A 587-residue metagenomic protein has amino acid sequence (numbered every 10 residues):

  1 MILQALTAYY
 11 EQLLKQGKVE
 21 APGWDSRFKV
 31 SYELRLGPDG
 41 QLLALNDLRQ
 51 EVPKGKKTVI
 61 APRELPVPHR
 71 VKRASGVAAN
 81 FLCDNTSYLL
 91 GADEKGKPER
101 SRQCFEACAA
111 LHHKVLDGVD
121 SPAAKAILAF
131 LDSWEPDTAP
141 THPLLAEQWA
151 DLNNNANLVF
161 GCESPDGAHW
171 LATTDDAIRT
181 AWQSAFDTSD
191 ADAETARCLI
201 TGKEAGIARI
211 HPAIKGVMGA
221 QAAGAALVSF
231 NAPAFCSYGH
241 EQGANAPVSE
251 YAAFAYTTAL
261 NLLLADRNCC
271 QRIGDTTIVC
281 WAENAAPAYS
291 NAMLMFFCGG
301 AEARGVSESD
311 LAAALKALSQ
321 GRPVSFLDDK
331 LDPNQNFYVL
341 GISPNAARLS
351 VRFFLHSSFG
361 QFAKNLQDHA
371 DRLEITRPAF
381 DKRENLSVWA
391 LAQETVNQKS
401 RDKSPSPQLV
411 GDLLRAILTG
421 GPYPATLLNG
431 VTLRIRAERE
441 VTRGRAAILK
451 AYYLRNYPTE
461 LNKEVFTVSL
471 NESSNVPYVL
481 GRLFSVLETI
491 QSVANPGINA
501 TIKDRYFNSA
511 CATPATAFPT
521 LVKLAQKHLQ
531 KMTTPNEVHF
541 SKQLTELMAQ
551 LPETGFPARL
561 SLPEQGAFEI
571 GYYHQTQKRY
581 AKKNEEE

Functional and structural regions predicted by a protein language model:
M1-D190, F235-E587: Conserved phosphate-interacting/catalytic interface
D190-A196: Short metal-coordination and nucleic-acid-contact micro-motifs, chiefly zinc-binding Cys/His arrays
T201-E204: Short Cys/His-rich metal-coordination motifs, predominantly Zn2+-binding knuckles/fingers
I207-H211, N268-C269: Short, solvent-exposed secondary-structure capping/transition elements
R209-N245: Short microdomains enriched in Cys/His and/or Lys/Arg
